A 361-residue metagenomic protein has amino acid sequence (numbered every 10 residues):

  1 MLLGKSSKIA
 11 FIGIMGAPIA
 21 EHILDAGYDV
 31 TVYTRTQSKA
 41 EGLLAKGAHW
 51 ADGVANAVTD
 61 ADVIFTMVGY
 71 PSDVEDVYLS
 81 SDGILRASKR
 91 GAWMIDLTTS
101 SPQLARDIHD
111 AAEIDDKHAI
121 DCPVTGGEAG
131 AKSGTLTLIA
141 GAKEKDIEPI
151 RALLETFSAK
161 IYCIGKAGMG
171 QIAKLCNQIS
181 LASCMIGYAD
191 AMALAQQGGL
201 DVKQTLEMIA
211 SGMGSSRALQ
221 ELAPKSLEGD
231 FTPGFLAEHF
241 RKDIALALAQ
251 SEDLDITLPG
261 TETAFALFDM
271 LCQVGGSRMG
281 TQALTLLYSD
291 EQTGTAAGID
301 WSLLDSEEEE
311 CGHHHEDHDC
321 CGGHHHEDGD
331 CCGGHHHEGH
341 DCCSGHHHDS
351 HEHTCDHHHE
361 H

Functional and structural regions predicted by a protein language model:
M1-T66, A92: NAD(P)+-binding Rossmann beta1-loop-alpha1 motif at the extreme N-terminus of oxidoreductases
T36, Y70, K143: Residues in the short beta-alpha loop(s) of Rossmann-like NAD(P)-binding domains
V54-H118: Rossmann-fold NAD(P) dinucleotide-binding segment
S100-A182: Rossmann-fold dinucleotide-binding core
P149, M169-E291: Helical "substrate-binding/catalytic lid" subdomain of Rossmann-like NAD(P)-dependent dehydrogenases/reductases
G275-H314, H325: NAD(P)-dependent dehydrogenase/reductase Rossmann-like domain
E308-H361: Histidine-centered metal-binding segments
